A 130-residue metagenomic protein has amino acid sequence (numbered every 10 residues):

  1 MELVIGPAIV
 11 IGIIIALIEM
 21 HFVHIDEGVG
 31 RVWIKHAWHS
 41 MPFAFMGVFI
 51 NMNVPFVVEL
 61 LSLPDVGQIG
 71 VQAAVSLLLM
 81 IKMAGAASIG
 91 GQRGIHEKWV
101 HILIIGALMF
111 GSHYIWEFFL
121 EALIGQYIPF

Functional and structural regions predicted by a protein language model:
E2-V10, H36-S40, P64-S76, K98-I104: Alpha-helical transmembrane segments of polytopic membrane proteins
V4-V29: N-terminal signal-anchor/start-transfer transmembrane helix
H24, N53-V58, I115-E121: Juxtamembrane "helix-exit" motif on the non-cytosolic side of transmembrane helices
H24-K35, G90-H96: Membrane-interface helix-boundary motifs at transmembrane edges
W38-V58: A generic, lipid-embedded transmembrane alpha helix
M52-G91: Alpha-helical transmembrane-segment detector that highlights a single hydrophobic TM helix and its immediate
K82-V100, W116-A122: Membrane-helix boundary connector in multi-pass membrane proteins
S112-F130: Juxtamembrane boundary at the C-terminal end of a transmembrane helix
